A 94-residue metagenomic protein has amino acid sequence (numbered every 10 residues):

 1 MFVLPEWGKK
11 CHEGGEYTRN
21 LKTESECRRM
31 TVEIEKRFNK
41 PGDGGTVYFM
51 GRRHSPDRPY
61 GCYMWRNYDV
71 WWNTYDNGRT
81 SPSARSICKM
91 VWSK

Functional and structural regions predicted by a protein language model:
M1-T18: Extracellular disulfide-stabilized recognition modules
E13, R29, M64-R66, W72-T74 (+1 more regions): Disulfide-rich extracellular modules and peptides
T23-N39: A short alpha-helix/helix-coil micro-patch that ends at or immediately precedes a cysteine
K40-H54: Surface-exposed patches in mature extracellular/periplasmic domains of secreted proteins
G51-D76: Disulfide-stabilized extracellular beta-strand modules
D69-S93: Short, well-ordered, aromatic-rich surface patches in folded extracellular/luminal domains
